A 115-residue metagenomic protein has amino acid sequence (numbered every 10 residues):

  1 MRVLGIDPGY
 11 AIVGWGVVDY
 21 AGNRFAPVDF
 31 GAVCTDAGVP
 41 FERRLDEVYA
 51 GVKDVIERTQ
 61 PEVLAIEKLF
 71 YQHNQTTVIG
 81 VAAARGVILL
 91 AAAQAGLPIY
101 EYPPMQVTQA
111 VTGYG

Functional and structural regions predicted by a protein language model:
M1-G115: Phosphate- and other anionic-substrate recognition elements at nucleic-acid/protein interfaces
